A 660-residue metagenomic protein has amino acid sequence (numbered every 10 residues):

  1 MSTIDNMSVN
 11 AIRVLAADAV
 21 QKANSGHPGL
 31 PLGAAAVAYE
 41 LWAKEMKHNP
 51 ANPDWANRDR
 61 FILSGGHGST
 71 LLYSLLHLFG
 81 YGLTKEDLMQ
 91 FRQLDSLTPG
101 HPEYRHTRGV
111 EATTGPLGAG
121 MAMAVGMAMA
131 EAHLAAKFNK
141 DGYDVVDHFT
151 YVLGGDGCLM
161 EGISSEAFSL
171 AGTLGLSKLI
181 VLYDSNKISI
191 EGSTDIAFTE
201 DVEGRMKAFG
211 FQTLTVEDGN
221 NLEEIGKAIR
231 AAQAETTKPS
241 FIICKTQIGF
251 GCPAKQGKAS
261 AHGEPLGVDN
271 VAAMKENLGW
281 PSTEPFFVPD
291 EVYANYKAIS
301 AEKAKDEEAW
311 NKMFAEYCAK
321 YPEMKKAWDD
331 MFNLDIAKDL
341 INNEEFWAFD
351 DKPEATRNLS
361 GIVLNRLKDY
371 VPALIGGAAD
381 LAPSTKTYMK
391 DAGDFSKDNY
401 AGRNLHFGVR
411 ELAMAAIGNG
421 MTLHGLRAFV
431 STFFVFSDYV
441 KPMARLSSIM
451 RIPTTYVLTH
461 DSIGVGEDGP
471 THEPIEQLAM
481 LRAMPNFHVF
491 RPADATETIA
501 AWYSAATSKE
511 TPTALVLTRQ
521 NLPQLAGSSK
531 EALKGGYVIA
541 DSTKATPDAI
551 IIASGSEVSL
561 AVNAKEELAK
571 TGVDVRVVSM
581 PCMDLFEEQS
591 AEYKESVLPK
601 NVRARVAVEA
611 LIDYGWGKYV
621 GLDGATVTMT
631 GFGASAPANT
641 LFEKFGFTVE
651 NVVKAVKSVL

Functional and structural regions predicted by a protein language model:
S2, A19-P28, A56-S64, H106-G118 (+2 more regions): A short glycine/serine-rich beta->alpha loop
S2-V14, K44-H48, T84-H106, A382-S396 (+3 more regions): Acidic-glycine-rich active-site phosphate/pyrophosphate-binding loop
V9-S25, D184-N186: N-terminal capping segment at the start of a domain
G33-L174, Y388-M389, M421: Cofactor-binding active-site loop characterized by glycine-rich and histidine/acidic residues
A56-N57, S240-C252, Q256-I336: Terminal amphipathic helices with adjacent charged low-complexity linkers/tails
Q93-R105, M129, H133-K137, G142-D147 (+4 more regions): Thiamine diphosphate
K312-P453, E531-V538, T546, I552-G555 (+3 more regions): Non-catalytic terminal/interface segments that mediate subunit docking, oligomerization, and allosteric communication
